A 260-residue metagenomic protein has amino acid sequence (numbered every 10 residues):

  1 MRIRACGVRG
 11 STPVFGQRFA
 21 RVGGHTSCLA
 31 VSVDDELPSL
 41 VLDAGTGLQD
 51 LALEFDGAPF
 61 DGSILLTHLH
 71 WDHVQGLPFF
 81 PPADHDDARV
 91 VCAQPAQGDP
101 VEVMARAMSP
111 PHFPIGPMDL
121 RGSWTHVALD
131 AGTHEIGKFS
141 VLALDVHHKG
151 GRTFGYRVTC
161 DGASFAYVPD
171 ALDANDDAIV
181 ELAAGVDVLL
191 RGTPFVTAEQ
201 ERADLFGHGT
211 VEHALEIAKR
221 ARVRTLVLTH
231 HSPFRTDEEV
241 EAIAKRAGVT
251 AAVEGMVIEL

Functional and structural regions predicted by a protein language model:
M1-A166, D177-V180, V240-L260: Binuclear metal-dependent hydrolase catalytic cores
L42, T67, Y167-P169, R191-T193 (+1 more regions): Active-site flanking residues adjacent to catalytic metal/cofactor-binding acidic residues
L172-G255: Cap/insert and terminal regions of metallo-dependent hydrolase folds
